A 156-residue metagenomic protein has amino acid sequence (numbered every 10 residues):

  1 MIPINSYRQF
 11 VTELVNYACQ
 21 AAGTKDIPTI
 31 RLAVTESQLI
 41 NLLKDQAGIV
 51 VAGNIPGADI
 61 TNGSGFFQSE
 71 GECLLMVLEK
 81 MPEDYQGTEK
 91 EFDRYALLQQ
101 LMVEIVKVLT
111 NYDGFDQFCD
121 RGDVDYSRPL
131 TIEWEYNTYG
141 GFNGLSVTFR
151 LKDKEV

Functional and structural regions predicted by a protein language model:
M1-A33, I55-V156: Charged, amphipathic alpha-helical segments and their flanking helix caps
I27-I55: N-terminal interaction modules that seed assembly of large macromolecular complexes
